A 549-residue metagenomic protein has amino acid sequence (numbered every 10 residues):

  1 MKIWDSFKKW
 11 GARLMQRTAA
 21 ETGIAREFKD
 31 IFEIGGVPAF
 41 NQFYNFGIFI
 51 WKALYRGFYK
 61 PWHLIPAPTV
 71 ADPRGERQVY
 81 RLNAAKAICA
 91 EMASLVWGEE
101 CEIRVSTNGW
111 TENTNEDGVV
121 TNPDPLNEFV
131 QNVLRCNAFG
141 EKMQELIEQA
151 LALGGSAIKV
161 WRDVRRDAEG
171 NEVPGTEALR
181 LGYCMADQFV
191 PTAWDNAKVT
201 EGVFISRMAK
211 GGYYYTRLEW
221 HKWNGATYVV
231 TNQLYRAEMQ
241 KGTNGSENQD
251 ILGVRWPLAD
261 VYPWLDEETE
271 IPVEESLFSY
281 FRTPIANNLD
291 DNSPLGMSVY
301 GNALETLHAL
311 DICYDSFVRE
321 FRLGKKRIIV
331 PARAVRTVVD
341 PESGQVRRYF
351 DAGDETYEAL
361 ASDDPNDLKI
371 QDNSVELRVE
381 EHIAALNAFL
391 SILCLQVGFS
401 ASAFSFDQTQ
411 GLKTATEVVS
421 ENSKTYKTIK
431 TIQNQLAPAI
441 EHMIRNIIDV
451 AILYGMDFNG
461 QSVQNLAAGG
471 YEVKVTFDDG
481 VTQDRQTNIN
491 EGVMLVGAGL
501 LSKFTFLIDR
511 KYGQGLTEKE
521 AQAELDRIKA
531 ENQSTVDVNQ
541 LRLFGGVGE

Functional and structural regions predicted by a protein language model:
M1-T200, F204, E549: Extended, helix-rich architectural segments
I48, Y59, L64-Y80, A361-Q396 (+3 more regions): Extended, non-catalytic structural segments that build the interaction scaffolds of large macromolecular assemblies
Q144-L153, A157-M297: Extended, regular secondary-structure scaffolds
E145-I147, V160-D163, R322-V330, A403-T409 (+3 more regions): Short coil/turn segments at secondary-structure boundaries
W256-E421, D457-Q464, T476: Extended, charged amphipathic alpha-helical segments
K325, N422-H442, R527-E549: Long, compositionally biased
L368, E491-E549: Activation/maturation switch segments at domain boundaries
A401-F406, F458-G469, Y512-I528: Short, surface-exposed acidic
